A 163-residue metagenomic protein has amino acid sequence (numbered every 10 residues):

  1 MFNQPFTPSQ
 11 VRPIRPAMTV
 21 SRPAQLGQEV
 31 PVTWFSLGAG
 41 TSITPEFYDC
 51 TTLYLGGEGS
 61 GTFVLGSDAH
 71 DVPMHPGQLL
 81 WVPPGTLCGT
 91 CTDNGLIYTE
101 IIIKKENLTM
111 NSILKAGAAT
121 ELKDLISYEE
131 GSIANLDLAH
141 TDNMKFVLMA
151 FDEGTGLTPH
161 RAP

Functional and structural regions predicted by a protein language model:
M1-P31, P73-P76, L80, N94-V147: A short, N-terminal "cap"/entry segment at the start of jelly-roll beta-barrel domains of the cupin/DSBH fold
P16-V20, P31-Y48, G131-A134, K145-P163: Conserved short histidine dyad/triad with adjacent acidic residue
G27, P31-F35, E58, T62-F63: The feature marks the first
T41, G61, D68-H70, T86 (+2 more regions): Short acidic/polar mixed-charge low-complexity motifs
E46-Q78, H160-P163: A short beta-strand-loop-beta hairpin characteristic of the jelly-roll/cupin
S60-T62, L87, G95-I97: Structural motif
L79, P83-T86, C91: Short, surface-exposed secondary-structure boundary micro-motifs
